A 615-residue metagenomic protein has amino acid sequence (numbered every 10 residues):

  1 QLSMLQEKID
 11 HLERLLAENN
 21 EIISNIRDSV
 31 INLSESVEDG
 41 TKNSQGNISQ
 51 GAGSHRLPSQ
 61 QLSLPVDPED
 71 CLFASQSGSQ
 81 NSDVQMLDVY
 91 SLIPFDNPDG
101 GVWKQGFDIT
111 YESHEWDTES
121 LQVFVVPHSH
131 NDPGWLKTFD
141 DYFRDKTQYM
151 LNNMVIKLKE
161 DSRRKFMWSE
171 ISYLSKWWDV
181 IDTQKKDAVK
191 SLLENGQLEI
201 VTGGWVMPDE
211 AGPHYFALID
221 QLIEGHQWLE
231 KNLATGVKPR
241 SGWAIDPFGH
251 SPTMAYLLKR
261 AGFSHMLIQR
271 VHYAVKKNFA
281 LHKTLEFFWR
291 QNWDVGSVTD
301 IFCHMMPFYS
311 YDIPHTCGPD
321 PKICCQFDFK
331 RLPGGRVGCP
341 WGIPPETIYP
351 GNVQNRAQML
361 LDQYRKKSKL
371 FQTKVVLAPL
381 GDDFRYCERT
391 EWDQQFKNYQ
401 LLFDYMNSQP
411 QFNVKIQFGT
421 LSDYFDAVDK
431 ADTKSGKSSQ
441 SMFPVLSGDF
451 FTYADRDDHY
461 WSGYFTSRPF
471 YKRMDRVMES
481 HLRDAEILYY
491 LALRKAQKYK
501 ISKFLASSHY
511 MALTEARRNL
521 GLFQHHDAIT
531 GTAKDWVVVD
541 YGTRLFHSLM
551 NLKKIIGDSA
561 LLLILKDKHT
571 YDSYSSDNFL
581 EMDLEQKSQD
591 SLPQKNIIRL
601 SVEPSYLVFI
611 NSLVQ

Functional and structural regions predicted by a protein language model:
Q1-V614: Catalytic-domain carbohydrate-binding cleft regions of carbohydrate-active enzymes
